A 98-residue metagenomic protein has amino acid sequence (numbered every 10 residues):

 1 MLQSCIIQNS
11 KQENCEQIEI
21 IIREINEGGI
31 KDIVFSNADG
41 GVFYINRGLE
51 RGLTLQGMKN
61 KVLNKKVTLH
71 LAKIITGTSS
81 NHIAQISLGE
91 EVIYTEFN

Functional and structural regions predicted by a protein language model:
M1-L2: Sec-dependent bacterial lipoprotein signal peptides
Q8-K31: Structural detector for short beta-strands of small beta-barrel domains
E16-I22, N64-V67, L71: OB-fold and OB-like beta-barrel modules that bind single-stranded nucleic acids
G29-L49: OB-fold (S1/OB) nucleic-acid-binding surfaces
N46-G52, F97-N98: A short, sequence-level motif marking secondary-structure junctions
G52-L69: Short nucleic-acid-contacting surface segments enriched for D/E, G, S/T with interspersed K/R
I74-N98: OB-fold/S1-family single-stranded nucleic acid-binding modules
